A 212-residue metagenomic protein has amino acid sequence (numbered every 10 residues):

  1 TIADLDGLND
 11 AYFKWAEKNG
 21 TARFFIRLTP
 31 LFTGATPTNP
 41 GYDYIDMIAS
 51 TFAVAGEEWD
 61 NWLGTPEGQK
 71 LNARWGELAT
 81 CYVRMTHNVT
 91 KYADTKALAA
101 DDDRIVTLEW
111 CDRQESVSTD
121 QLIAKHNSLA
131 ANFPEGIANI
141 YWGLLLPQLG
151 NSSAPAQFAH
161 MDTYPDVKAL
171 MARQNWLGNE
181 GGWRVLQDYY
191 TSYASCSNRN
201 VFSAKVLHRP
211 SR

Functional and structural regions predicted by a protein language model:
T1-R212: Short S/T/G/P-rich N-terminal loop/turn motif that feeds into the first structured element of a domain
